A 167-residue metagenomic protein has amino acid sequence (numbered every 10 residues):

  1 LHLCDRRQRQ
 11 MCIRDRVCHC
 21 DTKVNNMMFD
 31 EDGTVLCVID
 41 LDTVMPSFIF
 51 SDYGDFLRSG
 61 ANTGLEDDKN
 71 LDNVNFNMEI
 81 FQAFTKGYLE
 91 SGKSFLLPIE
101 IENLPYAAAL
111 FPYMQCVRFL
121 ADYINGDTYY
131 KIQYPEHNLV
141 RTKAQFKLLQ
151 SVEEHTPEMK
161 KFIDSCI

Functional and structural regions predicted by a protein language model:
L1-R9, I13: Single conserved hydrophobic/aromatic residue that forms the stacking wall/gate of nucleotide- or nucleobase-binding
Q10-S51, G64: Active-site acidic catalytic loop and adjacent metal/ATP-binding pocket of ATP-dependent phosphoryl transfer enzymes
T22-V24, E79-E90, T142-E153: A short, hydrophobic secondary-structure junction motif
K23-N26, D55, R118, L148: Hydrophobic side chains within alpha-helical segments
M45, A107-F111: Transmembrane helix-bundle signature of multi-pass membrane transporters/permeases
F50-S94, L110-Y129: Active-site activation/catalytic loop segments of kinase-like enzymes and analogous catalytic loops in related
L96-A108: All-alpha amphipathic helical-bundle segments outside canonical DNA-binding/catalytic cores that form hydrophobic
M114-I167: ATP/Mg2+ or Mg2+-diphosphate-binding catalytic cores that bind nucleotide phosphates or diphosphates via glycine-rich
